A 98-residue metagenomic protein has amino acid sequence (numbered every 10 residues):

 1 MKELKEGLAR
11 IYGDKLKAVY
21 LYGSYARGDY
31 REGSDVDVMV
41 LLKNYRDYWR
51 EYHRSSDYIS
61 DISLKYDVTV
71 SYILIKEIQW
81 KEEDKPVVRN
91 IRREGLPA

Functional and structural regions predicted by a protein language model:
M1-K17, R27-E32, K43-A98: Catalytic core of pol beta-like nucleotidyltransferases
D37-L41: Short beta-strand->loop micro-motif that forms the acidic, two-metal-ion catalytic signature in nucleotide-processing
